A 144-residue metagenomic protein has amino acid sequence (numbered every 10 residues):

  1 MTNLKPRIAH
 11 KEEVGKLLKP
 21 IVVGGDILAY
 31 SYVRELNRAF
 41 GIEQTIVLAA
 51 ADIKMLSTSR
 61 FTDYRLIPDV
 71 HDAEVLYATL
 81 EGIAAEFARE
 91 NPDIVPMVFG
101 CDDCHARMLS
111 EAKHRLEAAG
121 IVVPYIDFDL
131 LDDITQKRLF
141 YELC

Functional and structural regions predicted by a protein language model:
T2-V14: A short, basic/flexible loop-to-alpha-helix module at the beginning of a structural domain
G15-P20: Extreme N-terminal starter segment of soluble prokaryotic enzymes
I21-L36: Glycine-rich adenosine-cofactor-binding loop
V22, I46-V47: Structural beta-sheet core signal
E35-E43: A short, Lys/Arg-enriched amphipathic alpha-helix followed by its capping loop at the start of a domain
Q44-T45, V123: Hydrophobic beta-strand scaffold residues
L48-M55: Short, polar loop motifs at secondary-structure junctions
T58-C144: Conserved N-proximal alpha/beta basic substrate-recognition cap immediately N-terminal to, or forming the N-lobe
